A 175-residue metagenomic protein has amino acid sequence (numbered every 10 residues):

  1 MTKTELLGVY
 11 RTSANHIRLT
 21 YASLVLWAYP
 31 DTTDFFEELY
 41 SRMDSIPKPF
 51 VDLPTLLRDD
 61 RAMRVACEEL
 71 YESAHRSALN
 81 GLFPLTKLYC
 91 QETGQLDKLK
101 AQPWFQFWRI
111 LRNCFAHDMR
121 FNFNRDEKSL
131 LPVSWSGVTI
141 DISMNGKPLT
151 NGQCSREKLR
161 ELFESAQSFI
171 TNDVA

Functional and structural regions predicted by a protein language model:
K3-T33, Y71-Q91, L130-A175: Amphipathic, Lys/Arg-enriched alpha-helical patches that create a basic surface for binding polyanionic ligands
Y29-L99, P103: Short, contiguous, well-structured surface segments enriched in hydrophobic/aromatic residues
F36-L39, L53, L111, L159-A166: Generic structural signal of hydrophobic/aromatic residues within well-ordered alpha-helices of folded domains
E37, R42-D44, K48, N122-W135 (+1 more regions): Peripheral peptide segments
Q102-R125: Histidine-centered, metal-coordinating catalytic motifs and their short helical/loop contexts
